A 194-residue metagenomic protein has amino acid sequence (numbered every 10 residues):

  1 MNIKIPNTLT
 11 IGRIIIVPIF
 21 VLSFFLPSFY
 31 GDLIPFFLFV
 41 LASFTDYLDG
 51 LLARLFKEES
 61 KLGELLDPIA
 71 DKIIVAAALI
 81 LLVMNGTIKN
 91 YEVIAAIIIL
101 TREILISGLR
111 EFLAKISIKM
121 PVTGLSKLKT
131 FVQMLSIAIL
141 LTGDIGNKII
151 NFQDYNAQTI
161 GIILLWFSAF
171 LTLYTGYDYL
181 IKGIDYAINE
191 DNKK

Functional and structural regions predicted by a protein language model:
M1-T8, V17, P27, P35-S43 (+2 more regions): C-terminal membrane-associated helical module and adjoining short loops/tails
N2, I11-I15, E64-D67: Hydrophobic alpha-helical transmembrane segments of integral membrane proteins, especially lipid-exposed positions
G12-I19, A70-L79, I106-S107, K129-L141: Core segments of transmembrane alpha-helices that mediate helix-helix packing or line hydrophobic substrate/ligand
I14, F37-V40, I69, I97-L100 (+2 more regions): Residue-level signature of the transmembrane alpha-helical core of multi-pass small-molecule transporters
I15, F44-L52, I69, I73 (+2 more regions): Active-site His/Glu-centered metal-binding helix of metallohydrolases
I16-L65, A78-I98, N156-L171: Membrane-embedded alpha-helical segments that form the functional core of polytopic membrane enzymes, especially those
I104-F112: Membrane-water interface of transmembrane alpha-helices
